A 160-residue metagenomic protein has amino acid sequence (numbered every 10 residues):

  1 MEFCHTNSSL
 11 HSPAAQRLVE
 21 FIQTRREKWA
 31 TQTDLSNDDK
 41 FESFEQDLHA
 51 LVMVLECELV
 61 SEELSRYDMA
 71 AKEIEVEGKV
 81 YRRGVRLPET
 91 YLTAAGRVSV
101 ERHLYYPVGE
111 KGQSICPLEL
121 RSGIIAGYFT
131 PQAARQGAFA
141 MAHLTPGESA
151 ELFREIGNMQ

Functional and structural regions predicted by a protein language model:
E2-Q32, V98-Q160: Short, positively charged, Gly/Tyr-enriched micro-motifs that form contact patches at catalytic or ligand/partner
E2-V108: Short, conserved DNA-binding cores of transcription-related domains
